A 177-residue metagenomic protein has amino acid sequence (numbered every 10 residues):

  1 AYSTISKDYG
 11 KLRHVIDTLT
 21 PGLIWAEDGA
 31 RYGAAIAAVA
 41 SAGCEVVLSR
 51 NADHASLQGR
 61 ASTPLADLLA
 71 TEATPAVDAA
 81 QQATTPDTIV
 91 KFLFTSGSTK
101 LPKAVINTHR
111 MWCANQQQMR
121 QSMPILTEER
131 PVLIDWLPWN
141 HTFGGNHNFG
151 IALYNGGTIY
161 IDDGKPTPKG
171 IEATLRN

Functional and structural regions predicted by a protein language model:
A1-D67: Structural core segment of the AMP-binding/adenylate-forming
A1-Y2, I24-A26, I134-D135, I159-D162: Short catalytic-loop micro-motif centered on adjacent basic/acidic residues
R13, D17, Q81, P168-E172: Short hydrophobic/charged patches on amphipathic alpha-helices used for structural packing and interfaces
S49-D53, Q58-F94, K100-L101, I125-V132: Conserved pre-ATP/AMP-binding loop-to-beta segment of ANL
G97-S98, G156: Conserved G/P- and acidic residue-centered "switch" motifs that form tight phosphate/ATP-binding loops in soluble
T108-H109: Short coil-to-helix segment of the ABC ATPase nucleotide-binding domain corresponding to the Q-loop/switch region
C113-V132, W139-N177: Conserved AMP-binding/adenylation subdomain of ANL enzymes
